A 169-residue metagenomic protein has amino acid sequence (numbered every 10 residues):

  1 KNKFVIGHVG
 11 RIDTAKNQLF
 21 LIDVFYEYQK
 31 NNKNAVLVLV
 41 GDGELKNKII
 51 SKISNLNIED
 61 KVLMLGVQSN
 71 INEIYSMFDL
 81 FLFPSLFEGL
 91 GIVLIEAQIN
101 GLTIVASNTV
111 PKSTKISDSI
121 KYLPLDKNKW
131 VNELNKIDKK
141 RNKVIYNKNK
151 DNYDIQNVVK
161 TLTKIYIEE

Functional and structural regions predicted by a protein language model:
F4, H8-E27, E44-I50: A conserved mid-protein helix/loop that constitutes part of the nucleotide-sugar donor-binding site
I6, L21-I22, L37, W130 (+1 more regions): A structural motif in glycosyltransferase catalytic domains
I50-G66: Nucleotide-activated donor-binding/catalytic signature segment of Leloir-type glycosyltransferases, i.e., the conserved
V67, L86: Aromatic "clamp/platform" in nucleotide-sugar-dependent glycosyltransferases that forms part of the donor/acceptor
T103-S107: Short hydrophobic beta-strand element within catalytic cores of glycosyltransferases and related nucleotide-activated
S113-K139: Change "using UDP/GDP/dTDP sugars" to "using nucleotide sugars
R141-E169: A charged, aromatic-enriched C-terminal amphipathic alpha-helix characteristic of glycosyltransferases across folds
